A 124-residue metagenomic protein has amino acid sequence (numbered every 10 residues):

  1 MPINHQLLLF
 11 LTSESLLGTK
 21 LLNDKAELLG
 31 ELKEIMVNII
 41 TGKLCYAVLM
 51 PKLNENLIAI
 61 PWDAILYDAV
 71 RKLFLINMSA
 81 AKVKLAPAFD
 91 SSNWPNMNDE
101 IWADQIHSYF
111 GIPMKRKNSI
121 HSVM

Functional and structural regions predicted by a protein language model:
M1-M124: Peripheral interaction segments used for macromolecular assembly
